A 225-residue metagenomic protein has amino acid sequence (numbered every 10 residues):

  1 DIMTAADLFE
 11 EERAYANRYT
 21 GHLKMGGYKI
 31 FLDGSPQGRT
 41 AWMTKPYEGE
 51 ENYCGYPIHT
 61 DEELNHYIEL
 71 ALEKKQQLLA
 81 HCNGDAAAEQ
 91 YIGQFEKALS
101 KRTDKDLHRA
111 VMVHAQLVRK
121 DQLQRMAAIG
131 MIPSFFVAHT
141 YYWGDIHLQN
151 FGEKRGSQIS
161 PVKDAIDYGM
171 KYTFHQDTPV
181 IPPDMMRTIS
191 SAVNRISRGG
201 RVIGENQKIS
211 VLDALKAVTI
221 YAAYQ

Functional and structural regions predicted by a protein language model:
D1-D85, E89, G93, R125-I132 (+2 more regions): Metal-coordinating catalytic core of metallo-dependent amide/deamination hydrolases
E69-L78, A86-A110, H114-A115, K120-A127 (+1 more regions): His/Asp/Glu-enriched, well-ordered alpha-helical/loop segment that forms or immediately abuts the divalent-metal
